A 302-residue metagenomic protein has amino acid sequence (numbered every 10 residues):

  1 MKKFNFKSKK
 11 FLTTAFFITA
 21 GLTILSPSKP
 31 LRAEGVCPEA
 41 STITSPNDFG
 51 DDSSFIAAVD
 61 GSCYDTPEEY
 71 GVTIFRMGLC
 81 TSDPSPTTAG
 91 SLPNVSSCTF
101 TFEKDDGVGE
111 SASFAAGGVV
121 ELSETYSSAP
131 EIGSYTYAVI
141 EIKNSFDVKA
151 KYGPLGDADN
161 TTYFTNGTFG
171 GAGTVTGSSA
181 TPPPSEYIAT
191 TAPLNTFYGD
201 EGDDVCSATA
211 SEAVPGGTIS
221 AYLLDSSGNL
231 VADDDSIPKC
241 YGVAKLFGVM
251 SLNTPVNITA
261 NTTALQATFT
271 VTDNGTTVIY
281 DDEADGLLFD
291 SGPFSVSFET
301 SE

Functional and structural regions predicted by a protein language model:
K2-F16: Bacterial N-terminal signal peptides that target proteins for export
L12, P30-R32: Low-complexity, intrinsically disordered segments with a bias for serine/threonine
A20-P30: C-terminal segment of classical bacterial N-terminal signal peptides
R32-E302: A short, solvent-exposed, low-complexity linear motif enriched for acidic/polar residues with Pro/Gly/Ser/Thr
